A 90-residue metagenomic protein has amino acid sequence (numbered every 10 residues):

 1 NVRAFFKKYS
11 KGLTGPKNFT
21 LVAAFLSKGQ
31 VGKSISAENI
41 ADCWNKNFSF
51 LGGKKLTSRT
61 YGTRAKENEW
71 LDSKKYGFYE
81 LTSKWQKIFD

Functional and structural regions predicted by a protein language model:
N1-S34: Short alpha-helical segments that sit at the start of domains
F5-Y9, S27-K28, D42-K54: Short helix-coil junctions and helix-kink-helix linkers
N18, I35, N39, L56-T60: Short, well-structured alpha-helical interface segments that form or flank functional binding sites
V31-K46, E80: Short acidic, hydrophobic short linear motifs in intrinsically disordered regions
F50-E67: Short amphipathic alpha-helical interaction segments
A65-E80: A short, conserved structural fragment
Y79-D90: Short, cationic-aromatic polyanion-contact patches
